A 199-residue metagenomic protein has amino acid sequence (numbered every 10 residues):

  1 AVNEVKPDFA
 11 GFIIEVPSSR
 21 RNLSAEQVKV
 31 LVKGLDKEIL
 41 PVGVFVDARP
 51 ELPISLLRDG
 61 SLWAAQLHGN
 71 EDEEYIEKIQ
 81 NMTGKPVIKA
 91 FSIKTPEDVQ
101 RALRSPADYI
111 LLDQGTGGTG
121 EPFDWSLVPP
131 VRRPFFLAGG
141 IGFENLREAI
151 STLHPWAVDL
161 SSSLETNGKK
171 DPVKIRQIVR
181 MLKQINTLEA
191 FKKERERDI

Functional and structural regions predicted by a protein language model:
A1-I199: Conserved N-terminal beta1-alpha1 strand-loop-helix module at the mouth
